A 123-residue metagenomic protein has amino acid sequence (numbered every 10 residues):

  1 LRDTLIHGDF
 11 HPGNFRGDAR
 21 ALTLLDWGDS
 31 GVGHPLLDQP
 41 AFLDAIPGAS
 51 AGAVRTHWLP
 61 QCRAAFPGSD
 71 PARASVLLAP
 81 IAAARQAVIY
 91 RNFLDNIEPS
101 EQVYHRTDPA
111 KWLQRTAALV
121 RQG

Functional and structural regions predicted by a protein language model:
L1-H7, P67-P71, W112, T116: An alpha-helical support segment within catalytic cores of ATP-dependent transferases
L1-Q39: Active-site acidic catalytic loop and adjacent metal/ATP-binding pocket of ATP-dependent phosphoryl transfer enzymes
P12, D18-L24, G33, S50-R55 (+2 more regions): Hydrophobic/basic alpha-helical segments enriched in Actinobacteria
D29, R73-P80, A84: Amphipathic, non-membrane alpha-helical segments in soluble helical-bundle scaffolds
P35-P67, A79-E101: Active-site activation/catalytic loop segments of kinase-like enzymes and analogous catalytic loops in related
P71, A84, D95-G123: Regulatory N- and C-terminal appendages and interdomain linkers associated with kinase/kinase-like NTP transferase
